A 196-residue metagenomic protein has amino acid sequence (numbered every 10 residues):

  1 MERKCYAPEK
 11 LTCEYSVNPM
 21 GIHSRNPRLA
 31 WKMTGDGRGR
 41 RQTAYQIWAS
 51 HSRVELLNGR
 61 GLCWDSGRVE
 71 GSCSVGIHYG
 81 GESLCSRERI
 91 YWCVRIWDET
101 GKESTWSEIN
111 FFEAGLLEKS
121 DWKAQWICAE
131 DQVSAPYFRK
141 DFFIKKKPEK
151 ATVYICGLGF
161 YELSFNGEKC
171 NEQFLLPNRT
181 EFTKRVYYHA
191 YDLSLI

Functional and structural regions predicted by a protein language model:
E2-R38, E108-E118: Pro/Thr/Ser/Gly-rich low-complexity, intrinsically disordered linker/stalk tracts
R25-L29, F138, E149-A151: Structural beta-strand segments of beta-rich domains
L29, A44-I47, Y161-L163: Short beta-strand elements bearing conserved aromatic residues within extracellular beta-rich modules
M33, R40-R89, R95, E99-T105 (+1 more regions): Recognizes extended acidic, P/S/T-rich segments that occur within or adjacent to Ig-like beta-sandwich modules
M33-G39, D98, I144-K146, G157-G159: Extracellular acidic, Ser/Thr/Pro-rich low-complexity tracts
G76-E82, F165-I196: Beta-strand-rich ligand-recognition modules
Q132-I144, V186-D192: Short beta-strands within extracellular/lumenal beta-sheet-rich domains
F142-G167: Aromatic-lined ligand-binding clefts that engage carbohydrates, nucleic acids, or primary amines
